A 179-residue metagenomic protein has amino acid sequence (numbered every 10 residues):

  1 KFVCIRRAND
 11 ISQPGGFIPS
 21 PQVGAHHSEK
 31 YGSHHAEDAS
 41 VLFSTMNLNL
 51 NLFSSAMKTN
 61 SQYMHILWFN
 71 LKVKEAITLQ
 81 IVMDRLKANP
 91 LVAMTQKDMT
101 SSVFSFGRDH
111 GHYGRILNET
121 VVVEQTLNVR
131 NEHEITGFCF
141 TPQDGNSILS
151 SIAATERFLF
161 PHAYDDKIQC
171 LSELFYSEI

Functional and structural regions predicted by a protein language model:
K1: A contiguous active-site-proximal alpha/beta segment in oxidoreductase catalytic domains
C4-C139, Q143: C-terminal substrate-binding/catalytic lobe of Rossmann-fold NAD(P)-dependent oxidoreductases
G114-I179: NAD(P)-dependent Rossmann-like dehydrogenase/reductase catalytic/cofactor-binding core
